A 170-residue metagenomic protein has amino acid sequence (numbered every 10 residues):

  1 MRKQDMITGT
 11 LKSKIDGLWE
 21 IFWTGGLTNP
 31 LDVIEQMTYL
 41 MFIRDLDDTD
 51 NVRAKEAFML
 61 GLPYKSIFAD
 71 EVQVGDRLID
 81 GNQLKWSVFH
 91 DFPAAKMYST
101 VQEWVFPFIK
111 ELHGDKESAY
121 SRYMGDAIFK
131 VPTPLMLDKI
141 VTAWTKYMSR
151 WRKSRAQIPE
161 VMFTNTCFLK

Functional and structural regions predicted by a protein language model:
M1-K170: Non-catalytic, mostly N-terminal accessory regions of nucleic-acid modification and defense proteins
